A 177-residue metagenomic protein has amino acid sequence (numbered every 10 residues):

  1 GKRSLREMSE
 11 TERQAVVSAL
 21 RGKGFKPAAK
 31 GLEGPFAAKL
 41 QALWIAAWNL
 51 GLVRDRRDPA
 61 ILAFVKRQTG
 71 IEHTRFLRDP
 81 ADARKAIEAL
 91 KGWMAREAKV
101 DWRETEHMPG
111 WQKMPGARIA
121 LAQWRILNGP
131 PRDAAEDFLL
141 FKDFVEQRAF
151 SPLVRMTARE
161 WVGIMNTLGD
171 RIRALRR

Functional and structural regions predicted by a protein language model:
G1-R177: Interfaces that engage single-stranded nucleic acids at replication/repair/recombination sites
